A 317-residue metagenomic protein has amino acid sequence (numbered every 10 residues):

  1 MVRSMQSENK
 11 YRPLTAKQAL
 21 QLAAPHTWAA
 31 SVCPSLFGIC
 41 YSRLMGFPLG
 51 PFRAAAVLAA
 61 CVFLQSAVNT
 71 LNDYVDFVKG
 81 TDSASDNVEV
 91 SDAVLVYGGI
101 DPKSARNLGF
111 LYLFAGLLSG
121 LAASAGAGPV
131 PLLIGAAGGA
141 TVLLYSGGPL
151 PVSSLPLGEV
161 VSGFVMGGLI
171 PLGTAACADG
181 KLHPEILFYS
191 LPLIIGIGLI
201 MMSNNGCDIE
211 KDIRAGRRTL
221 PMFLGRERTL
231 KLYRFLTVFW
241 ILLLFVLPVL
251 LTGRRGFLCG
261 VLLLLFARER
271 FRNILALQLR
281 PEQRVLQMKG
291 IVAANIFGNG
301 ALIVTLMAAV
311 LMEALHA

Functional and structural regions predicted by a protein language model:
V2-A56, A60, P149-S153, G158 (+1 more regions): Topogenic membrane-insertion module of multi-pass membrane proteins
A29-G38, V160-A175, M222-R226, M288-L302: Small-residue-rich segments of transmembrane alpha-helices in multi-pass membrane proteins, especially helix faces
L36-F37, G46-Y74, L133-A140, P184-S203: Membrane-embedded alpha-helical segments that form the functional core of polytopic membrane enzymes, especially those
F63-V88, L199-P221: Acidic (Asp/Glu-rich) catalytic motifs at the cytosolic membrane interface
A84-G126, P221-G253, V292-G298: Multi-pass membrane catalytic core of lipid/isoprenoid biosynthesis enzymes
D92-P184: Intramembrane alpha-helical segments
V161-I209, A215, E227-L230: Functional transmembrane core segments of multi-pass inner-membrane proteins
V249-A314: Extended hydrophobic alpha-helices typical of membrane-associated regions
